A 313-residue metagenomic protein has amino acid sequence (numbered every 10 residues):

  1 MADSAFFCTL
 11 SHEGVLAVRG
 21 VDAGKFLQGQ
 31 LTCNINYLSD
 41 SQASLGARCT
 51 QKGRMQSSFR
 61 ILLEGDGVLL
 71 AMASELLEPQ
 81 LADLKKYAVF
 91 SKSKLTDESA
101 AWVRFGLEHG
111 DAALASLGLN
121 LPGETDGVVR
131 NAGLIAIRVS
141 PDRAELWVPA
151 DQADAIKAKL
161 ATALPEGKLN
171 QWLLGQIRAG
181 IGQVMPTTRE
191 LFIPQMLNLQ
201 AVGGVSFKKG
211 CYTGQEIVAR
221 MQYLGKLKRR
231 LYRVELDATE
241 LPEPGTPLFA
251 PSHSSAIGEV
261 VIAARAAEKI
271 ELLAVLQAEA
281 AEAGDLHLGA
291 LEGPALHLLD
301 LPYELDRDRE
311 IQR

Functional and structural regions predicted by a protein language model:
M1-S58, L62-G65: Acidic, proline/glycine-enriched N-terminal capping motif
F6-L10, G14-V15, R60-A179: Acidic, low-complexity central loop/insert segments
A17-A23, L107-A112, E235-E243: Short, surface-exposed ligand-recognition loops at beta-strand->loop->(often short) alpha-helix junctions that present
N34-I35, K85-S93, L160-L169, S252-A256 (+1 more regions): A common structural junction motif
S41-Q42, L117-V128, L241-P247, G284: Glycine-centered loop/turn motifs
L169, G175-Q200: Short, conserved active-site entrance elements at the starts or edges of catalytic domains
L197-G204, A219-R313: Glycine-rich, small/acidic residue-mixed loop/short-helix segments
Q215-E216: Structural motif
